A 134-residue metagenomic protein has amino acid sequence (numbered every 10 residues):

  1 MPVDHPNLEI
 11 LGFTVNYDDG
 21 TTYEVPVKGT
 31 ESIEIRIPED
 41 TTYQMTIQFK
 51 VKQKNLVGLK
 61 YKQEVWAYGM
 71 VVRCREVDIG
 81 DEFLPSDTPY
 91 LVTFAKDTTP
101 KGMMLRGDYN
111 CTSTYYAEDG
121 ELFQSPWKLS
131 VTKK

Functional and structural regions predicted by a protein language model:
M1-P89, A95-K134: N-terminal onset of structured domains
